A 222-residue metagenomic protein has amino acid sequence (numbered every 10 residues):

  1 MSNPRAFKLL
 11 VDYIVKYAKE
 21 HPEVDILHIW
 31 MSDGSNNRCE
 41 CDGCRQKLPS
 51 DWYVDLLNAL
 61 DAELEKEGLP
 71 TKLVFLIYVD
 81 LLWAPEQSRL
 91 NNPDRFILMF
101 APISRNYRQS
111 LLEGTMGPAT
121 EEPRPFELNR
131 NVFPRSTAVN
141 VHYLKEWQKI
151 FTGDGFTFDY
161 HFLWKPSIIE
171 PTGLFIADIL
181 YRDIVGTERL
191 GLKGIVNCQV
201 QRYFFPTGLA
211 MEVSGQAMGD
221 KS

Functional and structural regions predicted by a protein language model:
M1-K221: Catalytic-core regions of glycoside hydrolase
